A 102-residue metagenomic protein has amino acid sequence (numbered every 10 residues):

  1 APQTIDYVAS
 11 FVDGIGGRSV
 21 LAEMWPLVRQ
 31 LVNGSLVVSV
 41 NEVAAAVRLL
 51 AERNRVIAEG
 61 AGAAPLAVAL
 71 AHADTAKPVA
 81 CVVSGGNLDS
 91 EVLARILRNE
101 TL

Functional and structural regions predicted by a protein language model:
A1-L102: PLP-dependent amino-acid enzyme catalytic core
